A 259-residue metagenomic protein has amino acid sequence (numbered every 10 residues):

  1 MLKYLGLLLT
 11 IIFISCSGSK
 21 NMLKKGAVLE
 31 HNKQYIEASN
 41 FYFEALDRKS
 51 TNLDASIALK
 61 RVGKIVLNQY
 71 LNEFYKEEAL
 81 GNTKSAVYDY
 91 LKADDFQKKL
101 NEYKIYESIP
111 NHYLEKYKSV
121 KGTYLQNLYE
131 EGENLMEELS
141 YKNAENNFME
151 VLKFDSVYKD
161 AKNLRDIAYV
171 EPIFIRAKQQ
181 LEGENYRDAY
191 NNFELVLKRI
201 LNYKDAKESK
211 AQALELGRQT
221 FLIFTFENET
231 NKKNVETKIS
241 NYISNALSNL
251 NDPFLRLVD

Functional and structural regions predicted by a protein language model:
C16-K33: Bacterial Sec signal peptide processing site at the extreme N-terminus
Y35-I36, T83, Y141, Y186: TPR-repeat structural position
R61-A79, P110-N134, L164-G183, A211-K233: Alpha-helical linker/edge segments of TPR/alpha-solenoid repeat scaffolds and analogous pre-/post-domain helices
Q219-D259: N-terminal segment of the mature soluble domain
